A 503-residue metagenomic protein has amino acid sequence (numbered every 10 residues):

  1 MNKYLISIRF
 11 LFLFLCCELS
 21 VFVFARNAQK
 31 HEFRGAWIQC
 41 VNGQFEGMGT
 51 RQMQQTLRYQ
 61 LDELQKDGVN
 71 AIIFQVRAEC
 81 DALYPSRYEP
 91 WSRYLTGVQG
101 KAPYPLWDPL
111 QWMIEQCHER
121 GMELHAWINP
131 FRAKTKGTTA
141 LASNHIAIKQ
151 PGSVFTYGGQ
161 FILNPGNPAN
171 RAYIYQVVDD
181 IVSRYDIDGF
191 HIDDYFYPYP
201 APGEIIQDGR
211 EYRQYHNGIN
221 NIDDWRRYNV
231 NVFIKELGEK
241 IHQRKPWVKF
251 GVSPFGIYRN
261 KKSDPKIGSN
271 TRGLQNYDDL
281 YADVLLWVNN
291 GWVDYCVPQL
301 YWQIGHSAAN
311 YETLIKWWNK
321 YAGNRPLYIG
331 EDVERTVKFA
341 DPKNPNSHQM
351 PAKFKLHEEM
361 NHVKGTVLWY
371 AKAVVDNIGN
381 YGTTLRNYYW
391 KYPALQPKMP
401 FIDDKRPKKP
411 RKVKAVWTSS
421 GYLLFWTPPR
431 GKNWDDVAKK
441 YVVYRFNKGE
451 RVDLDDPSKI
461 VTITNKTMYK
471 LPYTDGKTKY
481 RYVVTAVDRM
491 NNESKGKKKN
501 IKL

Functional and structural regions predicted by a protein language model:
H31, W37-Q39, G43-Q55, A126 (+2 more regions): Active-site-adjacent "subsite" loops/lids of carbohydrate-active enzymes
I38-C40, K249-T271, L300-Y301, L314-M350: Active-site clefts of carbohydrate-active enzymes
G68-Y104: Aromatic-lined carbohydrate-binding/catalytic grooves of carbohydrate-active enzymes
N70, R77, R120, K149-W292 (+1 more regions): Polysaccharide-binding and catalytic clefts of secreted carbohydrate-active enzymes
Y281-S307, G323-F401: Substrate-binding cleft of secreted/luminal carbohydrate-active enzymes
N380-D436, N491-L503: Pro/Thr/Ser/Gly-rich low-complexity, intrinsically disordered linker/stalk tracts
P429-D455, K479, G496: Solvent-exposed loop/turn segments flanking beta-strands in beta-repeat/beta-sandwich domains
L471-S494: Beta-strand-rich modules
